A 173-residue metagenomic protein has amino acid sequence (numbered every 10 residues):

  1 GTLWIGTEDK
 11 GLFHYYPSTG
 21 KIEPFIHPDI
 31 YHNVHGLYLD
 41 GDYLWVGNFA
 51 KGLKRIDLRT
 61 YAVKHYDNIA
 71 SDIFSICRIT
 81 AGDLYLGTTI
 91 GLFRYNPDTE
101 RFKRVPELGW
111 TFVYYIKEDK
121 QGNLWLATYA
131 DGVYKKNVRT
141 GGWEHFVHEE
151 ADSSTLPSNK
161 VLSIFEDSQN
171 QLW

Functional and structural regions predicted by a protein language model:
G1-W173: Carboxylate-rich, polar loop motifs that coordinate divalent cations or form catalytic acidic clusters
